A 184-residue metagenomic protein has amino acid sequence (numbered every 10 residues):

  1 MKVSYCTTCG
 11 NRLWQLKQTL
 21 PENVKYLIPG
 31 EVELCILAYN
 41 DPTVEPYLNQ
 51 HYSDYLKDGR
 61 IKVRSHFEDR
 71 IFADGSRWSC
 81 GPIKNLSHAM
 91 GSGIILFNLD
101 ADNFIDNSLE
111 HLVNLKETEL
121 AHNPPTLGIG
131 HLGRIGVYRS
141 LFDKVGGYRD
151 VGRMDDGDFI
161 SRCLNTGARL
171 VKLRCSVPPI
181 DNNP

Functional and structural regions predicted by a protein language model:
K2-S4, E33, D158: Cell-envelope/extracellular polymer assembly enzymes that use nucleotide-activated donors
R12-Y26: Short, well-formed alpha-helical segments that are part of the catalytic scaffolds of diverse glycosyltransferases
N23-F72: Acidic donor-binding segment of Leloir-type glycosyltransferases
I71-G91: Glycine-rich, basic loop-to-helix element that forms the pyrophosphate-binding segment of sugar-nucleotide handling
G93-F104: Short beta-strand-to-loop acidic/aromatic patch adjacent to the donor-nucleotide binding site
L109-L127: Conserved donor-nucleotide/metal-binding helix-loop-beta segment in metal-dependent transferases, i.e., the alpha-helix
R153-F159: Acidic donor-binding loop at a coil-to-helix junction in glycosyltransferase catalytic cores that engages
K172-P184: Active-site donor/metal-binding and catalytic loop motifs of nucleotide-sugar-dependent glycosylation enzymes
